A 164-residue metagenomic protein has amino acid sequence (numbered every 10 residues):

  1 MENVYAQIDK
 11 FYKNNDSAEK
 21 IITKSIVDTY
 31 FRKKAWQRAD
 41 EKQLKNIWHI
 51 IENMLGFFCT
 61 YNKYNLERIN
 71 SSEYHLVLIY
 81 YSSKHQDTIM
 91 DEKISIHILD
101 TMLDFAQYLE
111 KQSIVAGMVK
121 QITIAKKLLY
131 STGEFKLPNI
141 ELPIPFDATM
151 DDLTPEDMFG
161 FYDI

Functional and structural regions predicted by a protein language model:
M1, Y5-D9, V119, A125-K126: Intrinsically disordered, low-complexity regions
E2, I26-T29, V77, Y81-K84: Amphipathic, alpha-helical segments enriched in basic
N3-T60: N-terminal "first-domain core" detector
N14, R32, L76, S83 (+1 more regions): Intrinsically disordered, low-complexity regions enriched in small/polar residues
D16-S17, K84-T88, I124: Intrinsic structural disorder/low-complexity segments
I21-I26, E73-V77, I124: Exposed alpha-helical structural elements
Q37-A39, S72, I89-D100, D104-L153 (+1 more regions): Basic, alpha-helical nucleic-acid-binding regions used in initiation and control of genome expression
Q37-K111: Non-catalytic DNA-binding core/recognition domains of DNA-processing enzymes
